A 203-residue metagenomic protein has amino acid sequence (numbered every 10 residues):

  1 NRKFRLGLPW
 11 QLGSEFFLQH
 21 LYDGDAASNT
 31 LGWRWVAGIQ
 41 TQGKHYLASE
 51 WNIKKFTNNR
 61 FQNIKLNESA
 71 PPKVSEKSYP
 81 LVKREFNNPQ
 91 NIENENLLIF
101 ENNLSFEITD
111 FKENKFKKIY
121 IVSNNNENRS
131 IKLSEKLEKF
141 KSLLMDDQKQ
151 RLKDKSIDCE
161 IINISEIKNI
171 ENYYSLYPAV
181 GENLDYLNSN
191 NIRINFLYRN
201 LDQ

Functional and structural regions predicted by a protein language model:
N1-N163, D202-Q203: C-terminal catalytic domain of photolyase/cryptochrome flavoproteins, centering on the FAD-binding pocket
F111-K112, D185-N188: Short amphipathic alpha-helical segments
N114-F116, I157, N169-E171, N191-I192: Short glycine/proline-enriched coil/turn segments at helix->beta-strand junctions
V122-S123, S189-N191: A signal for specific C-terminal beta-sheet/loop modules enriched in small/flexible residues with GP/PG/PP motifs
K132-E135, E171, N195: Flexible, low-complexity linker and terminal segments
L144, Q148, S165, N169-N172 (+1 more regions): Core subunits and conserved enzymes of cellular information-processing and envelope-translocation systems across
I164, K168-Y186: Acidic beta-strand-to-loop metal/phosphate-binding motif
N191-Q203: Ser/Thr/Gly-rich flexible loops in soluble cytosolic domains mediating phosphotransfer, phosphorylation
